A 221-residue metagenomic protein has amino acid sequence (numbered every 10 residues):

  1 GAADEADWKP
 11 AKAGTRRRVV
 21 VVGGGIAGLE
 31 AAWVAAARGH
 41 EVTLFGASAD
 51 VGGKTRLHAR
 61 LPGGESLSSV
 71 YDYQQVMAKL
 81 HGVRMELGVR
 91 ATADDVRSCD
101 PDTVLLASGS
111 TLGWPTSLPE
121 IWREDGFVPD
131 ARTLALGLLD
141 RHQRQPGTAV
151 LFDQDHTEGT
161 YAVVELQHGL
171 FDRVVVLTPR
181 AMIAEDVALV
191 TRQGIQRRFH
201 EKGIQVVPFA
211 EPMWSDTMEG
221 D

Functional and structural regions predicted by a protein language model:
G1-V20, R56-Q74, V83, P101 (+1 more regions): Ferredoxin-type iron-sulfur electron-transfer modules and their immediate structural context
A13-A47, V51, E86-D100, A107-P119 (+2 more regions): Rossmann-like dinucleotide/flavin-binding elements
E41-L80, E158-F209: Rossmann-like dinucleotide-binding cores of NAD(P)H-dependent redox enzymes
V70-Y73, D130-G137, E211: Well-ordered alpha-helical segments embedded in enzymatic catalytic cores
A93-D95, P208-P212: Short acidic low-complexity segments
R123-E124: Short boundary/hinge segments that flank catalytic cores
W214-D221: Short, intrinsically disordered, charge-balanced linker/junction segments flanking boundaries in proteins
